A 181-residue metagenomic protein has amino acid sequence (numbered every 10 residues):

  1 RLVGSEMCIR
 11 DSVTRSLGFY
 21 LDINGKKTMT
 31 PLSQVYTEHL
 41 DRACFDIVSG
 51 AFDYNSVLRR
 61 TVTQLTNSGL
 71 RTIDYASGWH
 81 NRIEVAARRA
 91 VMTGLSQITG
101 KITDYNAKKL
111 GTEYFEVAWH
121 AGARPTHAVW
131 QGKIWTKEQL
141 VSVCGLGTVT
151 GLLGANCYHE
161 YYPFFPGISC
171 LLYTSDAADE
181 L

Functional and structural regions predicted by a protein language model:
R1, W79, A86, T93-S175: Activation/maturation switch segments at domain boundaries
L2-C8, D176-E180: Short, small-residue-biased leader/transition segments that mark boundaries at the very start of proteins
E6-S12, C170-Y173: Short, compositionally biased segments
R10-A86, A90-S96, G100-D104: Extended, regular secondary-structure scaffolds
